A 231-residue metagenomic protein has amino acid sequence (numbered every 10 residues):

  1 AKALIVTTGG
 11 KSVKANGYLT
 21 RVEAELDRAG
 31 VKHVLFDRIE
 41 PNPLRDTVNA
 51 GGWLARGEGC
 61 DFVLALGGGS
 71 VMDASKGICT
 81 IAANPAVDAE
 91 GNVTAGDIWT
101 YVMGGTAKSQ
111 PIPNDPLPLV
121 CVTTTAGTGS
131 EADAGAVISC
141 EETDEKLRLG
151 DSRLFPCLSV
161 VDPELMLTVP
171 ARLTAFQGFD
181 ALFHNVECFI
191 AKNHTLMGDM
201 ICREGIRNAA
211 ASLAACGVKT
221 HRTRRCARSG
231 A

Functional and structural regions predicted by a protein language model:
A1-F62: ATP/NTP phosphate-donor binding region
T7-T8, T124-T128, T174: Ser/Thr-centric signal marking residues that sit in or immediately flank functional binding/regulatory motifs
K14-A15, P43, A74, S130 (+2 more regions): Secondary-structure boundary/capping motif
V22, S75-I78, A209: Hydrophobic packing residues within well-ordered alpha-helices of enzyme cores
P41-A50, A95-Q110, R207, A211-G230: A short, flexible low-complexity segment enriched in Lys/Arg and Gly/Pro that occurs in N-terminal basic tails
T47-P163: Glycine/threonine-rich beta-strand-loop-alpha-helix active-site module that forms ligand/phosphate-binding
A132-A231: Carboxylate- and glycine-rich phosphate/diphosphate-binding segment that chelates Mg2+/Mn2+
